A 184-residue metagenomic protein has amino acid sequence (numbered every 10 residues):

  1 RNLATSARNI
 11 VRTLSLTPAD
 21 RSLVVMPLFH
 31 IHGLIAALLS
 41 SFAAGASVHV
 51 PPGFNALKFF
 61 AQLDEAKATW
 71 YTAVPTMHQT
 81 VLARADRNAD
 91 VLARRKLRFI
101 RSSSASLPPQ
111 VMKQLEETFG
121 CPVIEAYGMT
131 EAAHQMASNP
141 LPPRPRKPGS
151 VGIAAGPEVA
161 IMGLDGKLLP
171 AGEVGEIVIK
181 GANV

Functional and structural regions predicted by a protein language model:
R1, T76-Q79, A105-S106, A182-N183: Alpha-helix/helix-capping structural signal
A4-R21, I31-T69, R84: Conserved AMP-binding/adenylation subdomain of ANL enzymes
L16, M26-H30, A105: Conserved AMP-binding
R21-V24, I177-V178: Short, well-ordered beta-strand segments
E65-A73, L82-R146, E158-A160, D165-K167: Gly/Ser/Thr-rich phosphate-binding loop
P148-I153, L168: Short Gly/Pro-enriched turn/cap motifs at secondary-structure boundaries
A160, G172-V184: AMP-binding/adenylate-forming core of the ANL superfamily
